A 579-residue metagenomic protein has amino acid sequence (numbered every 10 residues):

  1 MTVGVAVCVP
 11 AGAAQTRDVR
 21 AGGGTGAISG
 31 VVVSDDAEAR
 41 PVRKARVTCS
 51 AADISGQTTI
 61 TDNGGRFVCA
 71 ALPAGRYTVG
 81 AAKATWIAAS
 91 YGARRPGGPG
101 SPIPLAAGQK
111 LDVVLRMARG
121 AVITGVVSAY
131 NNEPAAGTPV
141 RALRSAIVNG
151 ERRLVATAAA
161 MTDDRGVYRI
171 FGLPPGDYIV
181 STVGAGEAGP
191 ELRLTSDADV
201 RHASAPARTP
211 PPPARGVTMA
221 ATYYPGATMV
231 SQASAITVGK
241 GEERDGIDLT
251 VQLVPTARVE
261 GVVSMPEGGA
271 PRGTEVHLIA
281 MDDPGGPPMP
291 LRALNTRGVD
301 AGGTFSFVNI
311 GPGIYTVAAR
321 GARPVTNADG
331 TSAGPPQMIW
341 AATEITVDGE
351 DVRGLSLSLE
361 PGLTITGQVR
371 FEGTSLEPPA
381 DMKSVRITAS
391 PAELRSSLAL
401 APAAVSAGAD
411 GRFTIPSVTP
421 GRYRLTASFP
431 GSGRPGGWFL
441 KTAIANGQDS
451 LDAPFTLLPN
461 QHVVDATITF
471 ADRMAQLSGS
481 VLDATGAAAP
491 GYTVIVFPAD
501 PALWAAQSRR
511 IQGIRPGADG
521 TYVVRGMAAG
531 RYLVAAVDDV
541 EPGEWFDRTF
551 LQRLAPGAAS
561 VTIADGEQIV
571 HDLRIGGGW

Functional and structural regions predicted by a protein language model:
T2-W579: Long luminal/extracellular ectodomains of secretory-pathway precursor proteins
